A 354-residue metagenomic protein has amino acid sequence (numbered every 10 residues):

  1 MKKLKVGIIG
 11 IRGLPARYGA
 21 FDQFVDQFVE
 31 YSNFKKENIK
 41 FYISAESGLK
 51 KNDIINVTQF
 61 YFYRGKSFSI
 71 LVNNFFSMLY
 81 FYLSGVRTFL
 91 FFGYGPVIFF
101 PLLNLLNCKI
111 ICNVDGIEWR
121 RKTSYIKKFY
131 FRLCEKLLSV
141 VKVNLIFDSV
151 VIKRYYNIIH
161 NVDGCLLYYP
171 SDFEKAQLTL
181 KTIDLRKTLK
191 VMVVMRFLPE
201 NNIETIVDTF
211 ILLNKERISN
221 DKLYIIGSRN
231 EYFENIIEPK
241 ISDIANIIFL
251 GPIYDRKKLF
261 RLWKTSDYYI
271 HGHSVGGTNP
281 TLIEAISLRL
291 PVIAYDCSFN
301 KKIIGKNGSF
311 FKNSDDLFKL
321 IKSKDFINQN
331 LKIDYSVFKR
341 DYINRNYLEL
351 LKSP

Functional and structural regions predicted by a protein language model:
G7-I9, D184-N201, V207-F210, Y224: Conserved donor-binding/catalytic core segment of Leloir-type glycosyltransferases
Y42-S47, V194, K222-N235, F249-P252: Glycosyltransferase donor-sugar binding loop
S69-Y82, V86-V114, W119, G277: An aromatic- and histidine-rich active-site surface loop
L79-Y82, K127-L145: Membrane-proximal helix-turn-helix segments that form the acceptor-binding/catalytic region of lipid-linked
L138-G164, S171-A176: A short, active-site helix/loop in glycosyltransferases that binds the activated sugar's phosphate group
R261-G277, L290: Acidic donor-binding loop of glycosyltransferase active sites
L282, P291-A294: Short hydrophobic beta-strand element within catalytic cores of glycosyltransferases and related nucleotide-activated
F326-P354: A charged, aromatic-enriched C-terminal amphipathic alpha-helix characteristic of glycosyltransferases across folds
